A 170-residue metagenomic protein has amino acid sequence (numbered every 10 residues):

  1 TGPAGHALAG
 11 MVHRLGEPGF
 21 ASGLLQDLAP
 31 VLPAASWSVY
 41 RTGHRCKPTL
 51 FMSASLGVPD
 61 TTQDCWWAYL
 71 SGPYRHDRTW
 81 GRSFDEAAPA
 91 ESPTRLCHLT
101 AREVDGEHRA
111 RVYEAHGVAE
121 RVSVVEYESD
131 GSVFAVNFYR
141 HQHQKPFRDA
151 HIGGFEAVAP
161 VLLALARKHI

Functional and structural regions predicted by a protein language model:
P3-Q144, A150, G154, P160: Regulatory input/activation interfaces that engage signals or partners
G154-I170: Signal-transmission/dimerization alpha-helices at domain junctions
